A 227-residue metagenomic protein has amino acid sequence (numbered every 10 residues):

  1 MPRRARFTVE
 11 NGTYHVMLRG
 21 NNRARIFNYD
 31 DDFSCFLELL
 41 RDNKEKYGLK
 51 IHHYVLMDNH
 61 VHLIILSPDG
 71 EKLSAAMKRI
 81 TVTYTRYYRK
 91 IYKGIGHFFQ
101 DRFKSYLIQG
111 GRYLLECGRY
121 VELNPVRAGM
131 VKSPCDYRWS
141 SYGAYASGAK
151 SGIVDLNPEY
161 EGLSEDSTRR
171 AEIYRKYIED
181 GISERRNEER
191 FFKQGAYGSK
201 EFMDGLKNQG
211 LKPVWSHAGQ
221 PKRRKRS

Functional and structural regions predicted by a protein language model:
M1-T13, L18-H53, M57, L66-S227: Short Pro-Cys-Gly-centered "Cys-loop" motif that presents a nucleophilic cysteine in a tight turn
H62-L63: Amphipathic alpha-helical hairpins
